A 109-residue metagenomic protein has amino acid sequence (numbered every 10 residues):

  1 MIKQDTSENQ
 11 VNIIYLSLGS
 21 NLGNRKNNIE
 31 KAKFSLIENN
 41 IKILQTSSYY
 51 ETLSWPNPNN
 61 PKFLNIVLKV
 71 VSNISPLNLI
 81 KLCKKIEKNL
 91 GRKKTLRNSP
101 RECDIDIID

Functional and structural regions predicted by a protein language model:
M1-D109: Core catalytic alpha/beta fold that binds nucleotide/phospho-ligands
